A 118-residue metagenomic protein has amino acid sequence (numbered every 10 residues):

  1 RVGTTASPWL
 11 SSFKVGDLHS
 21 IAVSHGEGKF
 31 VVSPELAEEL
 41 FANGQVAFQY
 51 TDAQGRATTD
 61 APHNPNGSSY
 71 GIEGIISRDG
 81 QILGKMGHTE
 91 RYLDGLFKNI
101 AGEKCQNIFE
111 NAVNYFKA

Functional and structural regions predicted by a protein language model:
R1-A118: Amide-donor transfer/coupling interface in amidating biosynthetic enzymes
